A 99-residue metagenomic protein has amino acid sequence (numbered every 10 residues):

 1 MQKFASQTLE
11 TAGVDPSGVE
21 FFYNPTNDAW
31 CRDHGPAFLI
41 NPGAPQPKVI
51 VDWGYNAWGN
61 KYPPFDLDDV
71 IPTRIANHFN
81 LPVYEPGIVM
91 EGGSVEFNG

Functional and structural regions predicted by a protein language model:
M1-G99: The feature marks the mature, well-folded catalytic cores of soluble enzymes
